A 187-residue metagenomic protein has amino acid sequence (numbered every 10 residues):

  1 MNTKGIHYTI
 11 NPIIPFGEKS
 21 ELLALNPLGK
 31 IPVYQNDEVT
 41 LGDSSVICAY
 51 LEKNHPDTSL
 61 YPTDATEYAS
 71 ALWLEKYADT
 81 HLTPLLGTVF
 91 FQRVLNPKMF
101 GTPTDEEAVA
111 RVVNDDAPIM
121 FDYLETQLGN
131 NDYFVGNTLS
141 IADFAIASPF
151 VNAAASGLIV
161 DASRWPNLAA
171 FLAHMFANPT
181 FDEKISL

Functional and structural regions predicted by a protein language model:
M1, A71, D143-F144, N178: Short, thiol/selenol-centered motifs that function as redox-active sites or metal-ligating centers
N2-E107, R111, E125: GST-like domain detector, emphasizing the conserved glutathione-binding G-site in the N-terminal thioredoxin-like
T9-N11, G136, D161, E183-K184: A local structural micro-motif
A24, A177, S186: Phosphate-coordinating loops and pocket residues in cytosolic domains that bind phosphorylated ligands
T80-A177: GST-like fold's C-terminal all-alpha helical module
G87-T88, I185-L187: Short coil/turn segments at secondary-structure boundaries
